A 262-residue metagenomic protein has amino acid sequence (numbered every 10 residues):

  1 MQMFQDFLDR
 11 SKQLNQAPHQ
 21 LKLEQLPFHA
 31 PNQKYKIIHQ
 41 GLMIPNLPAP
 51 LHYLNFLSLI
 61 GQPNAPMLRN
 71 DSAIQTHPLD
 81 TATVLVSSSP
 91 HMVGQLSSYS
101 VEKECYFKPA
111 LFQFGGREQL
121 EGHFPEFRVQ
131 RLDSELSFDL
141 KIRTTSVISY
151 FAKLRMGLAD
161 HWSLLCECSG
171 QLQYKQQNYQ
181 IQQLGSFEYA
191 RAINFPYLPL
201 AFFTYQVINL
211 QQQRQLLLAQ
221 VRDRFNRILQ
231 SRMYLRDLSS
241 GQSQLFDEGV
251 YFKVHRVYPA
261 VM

Functional and structural regions predicted by a protein language model:
M1-M262: Structured soluble/peripheral alpha/beta segments that form catalytic or ligand/cofactor-binding pockets
